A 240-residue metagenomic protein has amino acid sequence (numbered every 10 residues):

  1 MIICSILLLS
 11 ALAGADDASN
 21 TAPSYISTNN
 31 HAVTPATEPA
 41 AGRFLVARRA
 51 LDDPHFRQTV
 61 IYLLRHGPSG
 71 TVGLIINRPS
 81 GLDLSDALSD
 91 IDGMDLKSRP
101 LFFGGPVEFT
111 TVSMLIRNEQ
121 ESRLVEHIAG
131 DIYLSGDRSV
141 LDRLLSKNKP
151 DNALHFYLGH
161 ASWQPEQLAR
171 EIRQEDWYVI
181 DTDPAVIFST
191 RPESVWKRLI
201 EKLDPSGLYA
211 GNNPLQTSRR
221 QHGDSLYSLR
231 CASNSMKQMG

Functional and structural regions predicted by a protein language model:
M1-A11: Bacterial N-terminal signal peptides
L9-L12, L226-L229: Leucine-biased recognition of intrinsically disordered, low-complexity hydrophobic segments
G14-G223: A short aromatic-anchored loop/beta-hairpin motif
S233-N234: Short, intrinsically disordered C-terminal tails of secreted or membrane-associated proteins
